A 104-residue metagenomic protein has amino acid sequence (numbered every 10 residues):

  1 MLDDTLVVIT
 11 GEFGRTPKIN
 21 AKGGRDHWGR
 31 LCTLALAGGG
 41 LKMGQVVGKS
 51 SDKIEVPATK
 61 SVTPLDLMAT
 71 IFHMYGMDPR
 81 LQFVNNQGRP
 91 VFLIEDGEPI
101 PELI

Functional and structural regions predicted by a protein language model:
M1-I104: Ligand-binding pockets and gating/stacking loops
